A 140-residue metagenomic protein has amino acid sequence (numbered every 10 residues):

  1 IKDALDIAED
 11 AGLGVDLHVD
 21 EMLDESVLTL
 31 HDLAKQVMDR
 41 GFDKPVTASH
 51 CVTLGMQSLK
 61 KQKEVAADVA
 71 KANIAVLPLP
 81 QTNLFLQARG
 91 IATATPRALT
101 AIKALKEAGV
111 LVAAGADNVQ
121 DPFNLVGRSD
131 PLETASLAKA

Functional and structural regions predicted by a protein language model:
I1-R97: Active-site core of metal-dependent hydrolases
K35-V46, L79-L86, P96-A140: His/Asp/Glu-enriched, well-ordered alpha-helical/loop segment that forms or immediately abuts the divalent-metal
